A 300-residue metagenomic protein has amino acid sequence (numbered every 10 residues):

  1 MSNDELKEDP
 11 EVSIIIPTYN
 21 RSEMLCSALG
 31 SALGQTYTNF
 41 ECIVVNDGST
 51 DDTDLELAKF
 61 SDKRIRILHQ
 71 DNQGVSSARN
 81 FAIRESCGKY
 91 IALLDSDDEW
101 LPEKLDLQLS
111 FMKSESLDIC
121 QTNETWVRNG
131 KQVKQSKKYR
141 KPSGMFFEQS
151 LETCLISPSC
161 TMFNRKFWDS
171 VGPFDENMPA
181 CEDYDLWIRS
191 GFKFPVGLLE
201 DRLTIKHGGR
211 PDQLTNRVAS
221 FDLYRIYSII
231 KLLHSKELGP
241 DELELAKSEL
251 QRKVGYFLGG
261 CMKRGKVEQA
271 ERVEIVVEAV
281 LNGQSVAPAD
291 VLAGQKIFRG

Functional and structural regions predicted by a protein language model:
M1-L33: N-proximal low-complexity "stem/linker" segments adjacent to membrane-targeting elements
S2-K7, G208-G300: C-terminal subregions of glycosyltransferases and related glycan-biosynthesis enzymes
E23-C26, D51-K59, E99, E103: Acidic helix N-cap motif at the loop->helix transition within catalytic regions of sugar-transfer enzymes
S31, T38, N46-L55, Q73 (+1 more regions): A conserved acidic beta->alpha catalytic loop
Q70-S86: Glycine-rich, basic loop-to-helix element that forms the pyrophosphate-binding segment of sugar-nucleotide handling
R84, R140-S228: Conserved nucleotide-sugar donor-binding catalytic segment
I91: Short aromatic/hydrophobic "clamp" motif used to bind/position activated sugar donors
E103-K134: Conserved donor NDP-sugar-binding/catalytic core segment of glycosyltransferases
